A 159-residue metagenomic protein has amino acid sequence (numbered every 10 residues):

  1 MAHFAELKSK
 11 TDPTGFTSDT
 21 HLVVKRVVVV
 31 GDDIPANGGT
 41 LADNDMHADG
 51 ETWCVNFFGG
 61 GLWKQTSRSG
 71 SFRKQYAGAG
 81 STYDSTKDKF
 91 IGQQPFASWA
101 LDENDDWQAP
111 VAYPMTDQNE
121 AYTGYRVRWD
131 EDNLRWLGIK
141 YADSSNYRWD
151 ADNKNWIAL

Functional and structural regions predicted by a protein language model:
M1-L159: Interaction-interface detector
